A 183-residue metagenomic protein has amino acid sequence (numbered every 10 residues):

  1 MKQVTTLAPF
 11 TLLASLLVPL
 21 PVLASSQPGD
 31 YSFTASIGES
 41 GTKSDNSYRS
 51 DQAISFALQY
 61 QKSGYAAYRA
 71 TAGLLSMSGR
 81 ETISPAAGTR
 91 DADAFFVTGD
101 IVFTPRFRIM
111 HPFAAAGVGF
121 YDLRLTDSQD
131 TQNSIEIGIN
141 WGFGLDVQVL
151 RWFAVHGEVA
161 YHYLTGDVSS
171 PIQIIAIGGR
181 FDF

Functional and structural regions predicted by a protein language model:
M1-G29: Cleavable N-terminal export/targeting peptides
S26-G41, P112: Transmembrane beta-strand segments of Gram-negative outer membrane beta-barrel proteins
K43-S50, T165-I172: Solvent-exposed loop/turn segments connecting transmembrane beta-strands in outer-membrane beta-barrel proteins
D51-S55: Short catalytic helix/loop segments, enriched in acidic residues and glycine and frequently bearing histidine
A57-S128, E136-I139, V147-V149, F153 (+1 more regions): Gram-negative (and chloroplast) outer-membrane scaffold detector with strong preference for beta-barrel transmembrane
H162: Conserved Rossmann-like nucleotide-cofactor binding loop
